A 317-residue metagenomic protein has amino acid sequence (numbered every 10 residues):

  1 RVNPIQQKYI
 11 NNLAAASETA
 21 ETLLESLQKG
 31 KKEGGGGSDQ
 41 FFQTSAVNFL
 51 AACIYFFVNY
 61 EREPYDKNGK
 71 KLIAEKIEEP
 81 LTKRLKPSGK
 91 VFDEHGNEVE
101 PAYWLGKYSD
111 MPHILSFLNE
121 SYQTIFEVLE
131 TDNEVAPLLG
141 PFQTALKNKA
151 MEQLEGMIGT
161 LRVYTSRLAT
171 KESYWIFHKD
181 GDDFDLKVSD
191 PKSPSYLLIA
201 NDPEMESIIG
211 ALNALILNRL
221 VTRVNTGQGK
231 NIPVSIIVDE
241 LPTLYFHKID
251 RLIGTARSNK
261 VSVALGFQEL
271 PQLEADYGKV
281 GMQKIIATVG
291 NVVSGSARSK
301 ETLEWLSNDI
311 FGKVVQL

Functional and structural regions predicted by a protein language model:
R1-V261, Y277: P-loop NTPase motor domains
Q6, F267, S296: Residues at the C-termini of beta-strands that transition into short coil/loop
F41-V47, Y55, D185-K187, P194 (+2 more regions): P-loop NTPase motor core of the ASCE superfamily
P242, E269-P271: Acidic, glycine-rich active-site loops and adjacent beta-strand->loop/helix elements that engage anionic groups
S262-Q268: Structural recognition of the conserved hydrophobic beta-strand(s) that form the central parallel beta-sheet of P-loop
